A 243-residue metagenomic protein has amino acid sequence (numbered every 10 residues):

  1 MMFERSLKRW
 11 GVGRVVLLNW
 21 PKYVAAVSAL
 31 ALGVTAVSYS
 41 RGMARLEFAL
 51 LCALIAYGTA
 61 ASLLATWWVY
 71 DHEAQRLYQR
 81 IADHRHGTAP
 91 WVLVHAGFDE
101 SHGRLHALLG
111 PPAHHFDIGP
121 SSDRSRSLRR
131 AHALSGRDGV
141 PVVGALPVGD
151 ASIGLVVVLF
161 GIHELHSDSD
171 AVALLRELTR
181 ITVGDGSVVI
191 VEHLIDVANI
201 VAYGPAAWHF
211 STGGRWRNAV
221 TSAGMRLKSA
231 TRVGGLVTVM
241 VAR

Functional and structural regions predicted by a protein language model:
F3, W10-S28, G33-R85: Class I SAM-dependent methyltransferase Rossmann-like catalytic core, especially the SAM/SAH-binding loop
A89, V143-V156: A short acidic, Gly/Pro-enriched loop at the edge of an enzyme's catalytic core that lines a small-molecule cofactor
P90-L93, G97-A145: Class I SAM-dependent methyltransferase SAM/SAH-binding core
G154-S169: A short SAM/SAH-binding and catalytic strip from SAM-dependent methyltransferases
A171-G184: A short glycine-rich, Lys/Arg-flanked "PGG" loop and its adjoining helix->strand segment in the class I
D185-H193: Conserved beta-strand signature within the Rossmann-like core of class I S-adenosyl-L-methionine
W208-G224, A230: Short alpha-helix
A223-R243: Core SAM-dependent methyltransferase catalytic element
